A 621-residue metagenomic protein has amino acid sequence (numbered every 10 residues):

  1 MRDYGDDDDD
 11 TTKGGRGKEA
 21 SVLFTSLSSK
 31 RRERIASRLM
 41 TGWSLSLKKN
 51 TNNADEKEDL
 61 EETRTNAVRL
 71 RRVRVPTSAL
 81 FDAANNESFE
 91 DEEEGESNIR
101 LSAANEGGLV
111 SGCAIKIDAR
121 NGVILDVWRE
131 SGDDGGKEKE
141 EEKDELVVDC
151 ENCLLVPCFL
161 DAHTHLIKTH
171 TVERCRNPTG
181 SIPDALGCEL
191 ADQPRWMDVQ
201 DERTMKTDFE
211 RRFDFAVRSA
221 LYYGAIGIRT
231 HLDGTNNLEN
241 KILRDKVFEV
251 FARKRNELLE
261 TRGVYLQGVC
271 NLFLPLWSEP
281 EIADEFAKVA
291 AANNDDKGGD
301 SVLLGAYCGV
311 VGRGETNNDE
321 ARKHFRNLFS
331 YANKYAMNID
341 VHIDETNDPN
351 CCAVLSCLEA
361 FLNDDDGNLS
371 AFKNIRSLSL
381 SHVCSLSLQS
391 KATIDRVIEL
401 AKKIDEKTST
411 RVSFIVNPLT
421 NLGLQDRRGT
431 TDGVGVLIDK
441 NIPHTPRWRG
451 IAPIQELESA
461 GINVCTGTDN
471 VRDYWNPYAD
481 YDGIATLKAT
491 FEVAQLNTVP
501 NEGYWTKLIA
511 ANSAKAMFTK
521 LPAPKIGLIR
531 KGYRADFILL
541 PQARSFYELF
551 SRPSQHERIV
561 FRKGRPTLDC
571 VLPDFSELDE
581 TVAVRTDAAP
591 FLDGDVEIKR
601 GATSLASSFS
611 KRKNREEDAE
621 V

Functional and structural regions predicted by a protein language model:
M1-D6, D10-K137: N-terminal metal-binding scaffold of metallo-dependent hydrolase/deaminase domains
L45, N338, E359-S377, T431-N441 (+1 more regions): His/Asp/Glu-enriched, well-ordered alpha-helical/loop segment that forms or immediately abuts the divalent-metal
T77-E90, G95-G112, T431, R447-W448 (+2 more regions): Acidic, glycine-enriched loop/beta-strand segments at the rims of small-molecule binding/catalytic pockets
E92, K531-S604: C-terminal cap of metal-dependent C-N hydrolases
C153-C175, T346-N347: Di-metal (Zn2+ and/or Mg2+/Mn2+) metal-binding site signature of metallo-dependent hydrolases with the MBL/beta-CASP
L155, E173-H231, K246-E260, A287-A292: Alpha-helical scaffold segments that flank or form the walls of functional sites
H170-F209, A321, Y335, A353-S379 (+3 more regions): Active-site gating loops and adjacent loop-to-helix segments of metal-dependent hydrolytic enzymes
T230-L386: Metal-coordinating catalytic core of metallo-dependent amide/deamination hydrolases
